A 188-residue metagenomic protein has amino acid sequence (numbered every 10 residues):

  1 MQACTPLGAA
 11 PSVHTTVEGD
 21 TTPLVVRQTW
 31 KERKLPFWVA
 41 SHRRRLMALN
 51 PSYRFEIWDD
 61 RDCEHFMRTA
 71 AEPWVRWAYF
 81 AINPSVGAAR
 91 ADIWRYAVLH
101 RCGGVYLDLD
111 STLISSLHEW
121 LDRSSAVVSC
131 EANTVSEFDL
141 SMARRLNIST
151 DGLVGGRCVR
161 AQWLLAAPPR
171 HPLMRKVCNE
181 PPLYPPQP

Functional and structural regions predicted by a protein language model:
M1-A91, L107-P188: Glycosyltransferase-associated regions of secretory-pathway enzymes, highlighting luminal stem/catalytic domains
D92-G104: Small-residue hinge/turn detector
